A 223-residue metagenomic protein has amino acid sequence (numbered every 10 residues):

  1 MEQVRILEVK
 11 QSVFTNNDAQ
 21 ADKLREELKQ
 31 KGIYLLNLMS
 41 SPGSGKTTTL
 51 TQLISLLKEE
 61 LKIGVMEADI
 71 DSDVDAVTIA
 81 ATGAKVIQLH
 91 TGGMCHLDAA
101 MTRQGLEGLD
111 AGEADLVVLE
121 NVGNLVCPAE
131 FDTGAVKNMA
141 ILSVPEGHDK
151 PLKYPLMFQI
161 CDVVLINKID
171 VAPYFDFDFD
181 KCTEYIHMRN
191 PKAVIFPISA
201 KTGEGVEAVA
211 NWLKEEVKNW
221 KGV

Functional and structural regions predicted by a protein language model:
Q3-E26, Q30-M39, S44, L53-V136 (+3 more regions): Nucleotide-state-sensitive switch-loop elements of NTP-binding domains
T49: Hydrophobic positions on the alpha1 helix immediately C-terminal to the Walker A/P-loop
A68, S143-V144, A200: Cofactor-binding loop segments of dinucleotide-utilizing enzymes, especially the Rossmann-like FAD- and NAD(P)+-binding
S72-A76, K150-Y154, D178-Y185: Short, glycine/polar-rich helix-capping loops at beta-to-alpha or helix-loop-helix junctions that flank or form
Q88-T91, L142, N167: Short beta->alpha connector loops at strand-helix junctions that form conserved, small/polar/Pro-enriched
N124-C127, G134-L152, D162, I169-D176: Conserved Switch II/interswitch segment of TRAFAC-class P-loop GTPases
A172-V223: Canonical P-loop GTPase G-domain recognition
